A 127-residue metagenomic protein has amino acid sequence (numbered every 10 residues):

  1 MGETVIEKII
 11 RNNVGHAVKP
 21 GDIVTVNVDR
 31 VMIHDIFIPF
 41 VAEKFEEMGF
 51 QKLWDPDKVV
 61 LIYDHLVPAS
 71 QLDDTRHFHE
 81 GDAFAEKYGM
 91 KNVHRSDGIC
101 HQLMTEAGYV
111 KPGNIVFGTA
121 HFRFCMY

Functional and structural regions predicted by a protein language model:
M1-Y127: Fe-S-dependent hydro-lyases/dehydratases of central metabolism
